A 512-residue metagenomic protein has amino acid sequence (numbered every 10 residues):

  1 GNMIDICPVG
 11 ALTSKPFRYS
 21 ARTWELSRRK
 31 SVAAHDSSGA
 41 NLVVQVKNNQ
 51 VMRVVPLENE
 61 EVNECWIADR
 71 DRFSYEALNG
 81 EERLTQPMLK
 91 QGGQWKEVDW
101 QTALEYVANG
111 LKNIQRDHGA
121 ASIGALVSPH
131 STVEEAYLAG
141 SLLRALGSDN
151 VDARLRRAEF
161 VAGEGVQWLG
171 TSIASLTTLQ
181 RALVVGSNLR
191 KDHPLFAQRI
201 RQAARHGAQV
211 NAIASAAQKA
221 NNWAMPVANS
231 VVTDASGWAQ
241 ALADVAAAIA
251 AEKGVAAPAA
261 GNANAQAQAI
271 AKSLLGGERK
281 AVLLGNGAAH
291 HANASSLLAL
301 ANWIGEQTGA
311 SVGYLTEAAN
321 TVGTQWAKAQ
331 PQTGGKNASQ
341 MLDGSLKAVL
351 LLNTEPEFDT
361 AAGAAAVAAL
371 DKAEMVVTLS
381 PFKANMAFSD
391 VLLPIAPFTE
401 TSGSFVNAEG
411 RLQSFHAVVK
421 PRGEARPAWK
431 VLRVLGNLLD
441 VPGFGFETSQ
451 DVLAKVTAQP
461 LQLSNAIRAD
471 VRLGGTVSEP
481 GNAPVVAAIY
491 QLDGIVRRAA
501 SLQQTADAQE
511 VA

Functional and structural regions predicted by a protein language model:
G1: Flexible gly/pro/ser-rich segments immediately N-terminal to CXXCH heme-c attachment motifs in exported/periplasmic
I4-D5, G10-T401, L435-G443, Q459-L463 (+1 more regions): Catalytic alpha/large subunits of respiratory electron-transfer oxidoreductases, centered on bis-MGD molybdoenzymes
E400-P421, L432-G436: Glycine/threonine-rich phosphate-binding loop and adjacent beta-strand/alpha-helix elements that clamp
R422-P460: Extracellular/periplasmic ligand-binding modules, especially the Venus flytrap/periplasmic-binding
